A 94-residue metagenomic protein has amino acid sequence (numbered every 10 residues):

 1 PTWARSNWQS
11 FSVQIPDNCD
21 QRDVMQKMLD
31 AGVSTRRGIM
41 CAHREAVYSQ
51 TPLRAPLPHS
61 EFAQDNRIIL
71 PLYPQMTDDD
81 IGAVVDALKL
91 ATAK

Functional and structural regions predicted by a protein language model:
P1-K94: PLP-dependent aminotransferase class I/II
